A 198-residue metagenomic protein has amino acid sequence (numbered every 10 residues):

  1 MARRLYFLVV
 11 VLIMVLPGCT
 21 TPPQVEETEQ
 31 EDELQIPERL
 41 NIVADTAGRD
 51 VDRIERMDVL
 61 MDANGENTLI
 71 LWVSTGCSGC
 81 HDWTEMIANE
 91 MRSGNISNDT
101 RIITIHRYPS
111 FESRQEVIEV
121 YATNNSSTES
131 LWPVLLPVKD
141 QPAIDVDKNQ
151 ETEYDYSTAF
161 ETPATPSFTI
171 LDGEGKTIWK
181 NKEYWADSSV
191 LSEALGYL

Functional and structural regions predicted by a protein language model:
M1-L34: Secretory targeting signatures
L40-L69: A short beta-strand-turn-helix
E66, V73-G76, P109: Short pre-active-site segment immediately N-terminal to redox-active cysteine/selenocysteine motifs in thiol-based
L69-I70, F168: Hydrophobic beta-strand anchors of alpha/beta hydrolase catalytic cores
L71-V73, T104: Structural cue for short, hydrophobic secondary-structure segments
C77-H81, F168: The canonical Cys-X-X-Cys-His
H81-S130, K139-D145: Structural microenvironment flanking redox-active thiols in thiol-disulfide oxidoreductases
K139-L195: Thiol/disulfide oxidoreductase modules built on the thioredoxin-like
